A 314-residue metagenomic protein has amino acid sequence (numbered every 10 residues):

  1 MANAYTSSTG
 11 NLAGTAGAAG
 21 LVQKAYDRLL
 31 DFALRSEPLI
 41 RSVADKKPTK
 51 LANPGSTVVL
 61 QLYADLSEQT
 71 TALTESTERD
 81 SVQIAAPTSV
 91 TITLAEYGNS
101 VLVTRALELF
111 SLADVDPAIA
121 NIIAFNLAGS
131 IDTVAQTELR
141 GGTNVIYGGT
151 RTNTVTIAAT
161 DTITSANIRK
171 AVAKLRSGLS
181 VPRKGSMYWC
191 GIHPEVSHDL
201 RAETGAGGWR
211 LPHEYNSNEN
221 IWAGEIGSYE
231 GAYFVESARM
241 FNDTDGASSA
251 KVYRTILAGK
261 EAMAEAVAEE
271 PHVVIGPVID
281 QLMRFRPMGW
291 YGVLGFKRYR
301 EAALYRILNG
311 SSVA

Functional and structural regions predicted by a protein language model:
A2-S42, A158-A173, A202-A314: Sequence/fold signature of self-assembling virion shell proteins
G20, A25-L29, P48, N144-I146 (+3 more regions): Glycine-enriched, solvent-exposed interface loops adjoining structured elements
S36-N99: Assembly/oligomerization interface modules of large self-assembling protein complexes
V59, A95-V115, V172-G207, L211: Structured, hydrophobic secondary-structure cores that serve as assembly/anchoring elements
L60, N121, F125, C190 (+2 more regions): Hydrophobic alpha-helical segments involved in membrane association or supramolecular assembly
S67-T71, D199-L200, D243: Short, solvent-exposed loop/turn elements at domain surfaces
R79-F125, G129: Long, hydrophobic/aromatic-enriched structural stretches that serve as scaffold segments
L107-G178, R306-L308, S312-A314: Alpha-helical scaffold segments that mediate packing/assembly in large oligomeric complexes
